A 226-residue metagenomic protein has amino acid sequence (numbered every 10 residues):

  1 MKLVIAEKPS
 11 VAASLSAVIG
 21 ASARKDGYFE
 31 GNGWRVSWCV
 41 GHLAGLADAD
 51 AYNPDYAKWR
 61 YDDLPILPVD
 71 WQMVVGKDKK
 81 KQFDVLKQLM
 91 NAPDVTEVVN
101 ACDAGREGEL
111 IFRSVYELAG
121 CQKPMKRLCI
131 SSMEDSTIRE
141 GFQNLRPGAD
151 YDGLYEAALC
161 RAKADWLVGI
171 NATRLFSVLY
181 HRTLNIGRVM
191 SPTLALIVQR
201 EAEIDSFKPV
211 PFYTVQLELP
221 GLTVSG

Functional and structural regions predicted by a protein language model:
M1-A162, W166: Intrinsically disordered, low-complexity regulatory segments
A6, D165-G226: Prokaryote-biased recognition of long, low-complexity C-terminal linker/tail segments that are poorly structured
